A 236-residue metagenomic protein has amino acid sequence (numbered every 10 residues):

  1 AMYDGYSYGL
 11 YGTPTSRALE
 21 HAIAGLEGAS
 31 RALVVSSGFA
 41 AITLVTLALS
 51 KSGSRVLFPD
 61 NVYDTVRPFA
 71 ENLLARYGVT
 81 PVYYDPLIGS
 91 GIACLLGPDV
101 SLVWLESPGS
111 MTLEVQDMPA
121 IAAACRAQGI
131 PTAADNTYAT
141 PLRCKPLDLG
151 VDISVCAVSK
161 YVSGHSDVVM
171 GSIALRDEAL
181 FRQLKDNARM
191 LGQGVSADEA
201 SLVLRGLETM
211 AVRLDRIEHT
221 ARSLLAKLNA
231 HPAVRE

Functional and structural regions predicted by a protein language model:
A1-T43, T65-N72: Conserved N-terminal alpha-helix of the aminotransferase class I/II PLP-enzyme fold
R31-A233: Conserved PLP-enzyme active-site core in the AAT-like
